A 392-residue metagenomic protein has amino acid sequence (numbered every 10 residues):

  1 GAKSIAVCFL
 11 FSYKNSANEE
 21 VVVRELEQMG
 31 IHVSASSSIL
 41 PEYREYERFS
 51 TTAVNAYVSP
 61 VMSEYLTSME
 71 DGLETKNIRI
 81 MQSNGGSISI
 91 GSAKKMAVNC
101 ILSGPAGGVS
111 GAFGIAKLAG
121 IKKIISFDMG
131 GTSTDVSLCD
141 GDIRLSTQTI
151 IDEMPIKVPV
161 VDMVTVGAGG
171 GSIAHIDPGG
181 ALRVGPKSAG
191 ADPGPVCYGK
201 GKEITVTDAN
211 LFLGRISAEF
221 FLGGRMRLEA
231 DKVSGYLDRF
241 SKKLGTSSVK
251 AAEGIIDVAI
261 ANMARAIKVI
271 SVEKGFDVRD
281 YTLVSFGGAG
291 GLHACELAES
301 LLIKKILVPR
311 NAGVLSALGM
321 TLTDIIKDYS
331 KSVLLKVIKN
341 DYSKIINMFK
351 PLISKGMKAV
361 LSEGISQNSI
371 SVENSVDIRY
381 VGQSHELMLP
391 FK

Functional and structural regions predicted by a protein language model:
G1-K392: N-terminally biased helix-coil "hinge/interface" segments that flank
